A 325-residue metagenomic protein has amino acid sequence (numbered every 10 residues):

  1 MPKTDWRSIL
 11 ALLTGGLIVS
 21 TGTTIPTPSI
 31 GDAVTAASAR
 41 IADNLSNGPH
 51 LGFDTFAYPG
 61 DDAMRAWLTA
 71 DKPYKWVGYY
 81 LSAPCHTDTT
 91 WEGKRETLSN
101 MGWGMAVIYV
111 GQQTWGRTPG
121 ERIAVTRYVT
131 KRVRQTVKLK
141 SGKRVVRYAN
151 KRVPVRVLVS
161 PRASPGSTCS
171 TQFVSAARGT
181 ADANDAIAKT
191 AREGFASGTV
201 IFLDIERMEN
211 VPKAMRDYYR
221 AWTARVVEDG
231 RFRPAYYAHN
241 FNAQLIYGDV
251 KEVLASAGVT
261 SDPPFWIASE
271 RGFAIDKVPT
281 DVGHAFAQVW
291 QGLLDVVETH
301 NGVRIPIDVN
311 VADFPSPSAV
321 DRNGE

Functional and structural regions predicted by a protein language model:
M1-A33: Secretory targeting and sorting signals
S38-P59, M64-R65, A70, V250-E325: Functionally critical loop-and-helix segments that line ligand-binding/catalytic clefts of soluble enzyme domains
S38-Y218, E228: Substrate-binding cleft of extracellular glycoside hydrolase catalytic domains
Y80-S82, P234-H239, W266-R271: A generic structural motif
W115-R122, N242-L254: Glycine-rich, charge-decorated loop segments at or immediately adjacent to ligand/cofactor-binding or catalytic sites
D217, A224, A238: Long, charged/polar, surface-exposed segments that mediate recognition or autoinhibition
V227-G248: Aromatic-lined carbohydrate-recognition surfaces of secreted/lumenal glycan-active proteins
